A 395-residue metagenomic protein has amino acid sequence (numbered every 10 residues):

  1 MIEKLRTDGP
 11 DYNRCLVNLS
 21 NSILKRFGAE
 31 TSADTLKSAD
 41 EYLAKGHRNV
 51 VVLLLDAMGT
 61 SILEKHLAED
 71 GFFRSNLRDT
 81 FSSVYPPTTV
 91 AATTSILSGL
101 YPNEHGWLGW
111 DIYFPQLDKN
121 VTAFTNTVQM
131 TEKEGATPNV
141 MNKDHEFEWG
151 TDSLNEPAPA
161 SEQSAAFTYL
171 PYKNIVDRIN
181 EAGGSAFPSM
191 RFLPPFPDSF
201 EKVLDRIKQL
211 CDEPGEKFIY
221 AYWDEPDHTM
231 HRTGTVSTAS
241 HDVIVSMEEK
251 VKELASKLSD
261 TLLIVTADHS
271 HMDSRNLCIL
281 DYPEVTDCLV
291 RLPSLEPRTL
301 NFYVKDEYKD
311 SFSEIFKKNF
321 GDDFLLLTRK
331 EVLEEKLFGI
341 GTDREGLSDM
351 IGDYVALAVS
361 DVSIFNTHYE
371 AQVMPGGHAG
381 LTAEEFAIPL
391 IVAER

Functional and structural regions predicted by a protein language model:
M1-R395: Feature captures the catalytic ectodomains and active-site-proximal regions of enzymes that hydrolyze or transfer
